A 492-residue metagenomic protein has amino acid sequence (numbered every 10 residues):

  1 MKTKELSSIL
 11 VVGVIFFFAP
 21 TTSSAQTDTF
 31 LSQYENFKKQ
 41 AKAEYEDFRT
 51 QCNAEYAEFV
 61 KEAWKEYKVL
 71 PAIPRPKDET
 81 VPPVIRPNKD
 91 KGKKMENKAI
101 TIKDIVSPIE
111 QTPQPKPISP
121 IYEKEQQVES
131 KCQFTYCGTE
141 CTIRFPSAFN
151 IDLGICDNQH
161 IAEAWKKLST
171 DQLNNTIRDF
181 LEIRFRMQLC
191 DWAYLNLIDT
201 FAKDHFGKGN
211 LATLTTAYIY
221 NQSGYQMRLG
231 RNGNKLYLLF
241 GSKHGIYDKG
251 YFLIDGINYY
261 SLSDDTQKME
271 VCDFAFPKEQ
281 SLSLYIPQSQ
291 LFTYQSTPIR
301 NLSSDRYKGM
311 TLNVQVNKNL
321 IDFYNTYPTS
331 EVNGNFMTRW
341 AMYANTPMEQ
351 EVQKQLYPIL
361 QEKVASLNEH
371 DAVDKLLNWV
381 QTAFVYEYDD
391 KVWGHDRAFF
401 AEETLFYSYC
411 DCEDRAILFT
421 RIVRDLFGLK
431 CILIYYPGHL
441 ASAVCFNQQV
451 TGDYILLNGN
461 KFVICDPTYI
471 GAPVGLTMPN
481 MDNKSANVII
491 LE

Functional and structural regions predicted by a protein language model:
M1-L10: Bacterial N-terminal signal peptides that target proteins for export
L10-F17: Bacterial N-terminal signal peptides
A25-Q26: Boundary of Sec targeting at the N-terminus
E35-K38, E46-S223: Long, contiguous, compositionally biased segments that the model treats as domain-scale units
F145-F149, D157-L197, A341-Y407, T468: Secondary-structure boundary elements
K203-T216, E387-N447: Active-site neighborhood of thiol-dependent amide/isopeptide-bond enzymes
L211, T215-A217, N221-I359: Extended, non-transmembrane interaction/recognition domains
M227-G256, L360, A365-L367, D414-E492: Hydrophobic/aromatic-rich core segments of domains that either
